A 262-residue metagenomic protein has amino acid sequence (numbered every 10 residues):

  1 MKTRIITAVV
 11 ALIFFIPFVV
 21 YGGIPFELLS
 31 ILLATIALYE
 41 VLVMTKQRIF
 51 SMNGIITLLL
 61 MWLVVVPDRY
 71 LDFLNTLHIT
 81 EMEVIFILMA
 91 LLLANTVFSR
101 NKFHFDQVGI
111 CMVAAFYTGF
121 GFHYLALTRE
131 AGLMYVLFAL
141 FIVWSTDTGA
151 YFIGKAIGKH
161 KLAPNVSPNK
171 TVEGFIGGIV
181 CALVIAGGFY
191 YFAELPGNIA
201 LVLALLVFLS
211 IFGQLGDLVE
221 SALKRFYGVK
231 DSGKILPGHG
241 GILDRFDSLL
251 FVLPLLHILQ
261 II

Functional and structural regions predicted by a protein language model:
M1-T171, F175-F208: Membrane-embedded alpha-helical bundles of polytopic integral membrane proteins
I13-F14, G233, L250-F251: Hydrophobic alpha-helical transmembrane segments of integral membrane proteins, especially lipid-exposed positions
S145-K155, G213-R225: Short helical (or helix-break) motifs at transmembrane helix termini and adjacent helical loops in multi-pass membrane
T146, I176, L243-F251: Membrane-embedded alpha-helical segments of transport systems, primarily multispan ion/solute transporters
K155-A156, A222-G228, L250, L255: Re-entrant/interfacial helical elements at transmembrane boundaries that shape and gate the permeation pathway
G178, A182-A186, G213, L249-V252 (+1 more regions): Hydrophobic alpha-helical transmembrane segments in multi-pass membrane proteins
R225-S248: Interfacial loop-to-transmembrane junctions
H257-I262: Juxtamembrane boundary at the C-terminal end of a transmembrane helix
